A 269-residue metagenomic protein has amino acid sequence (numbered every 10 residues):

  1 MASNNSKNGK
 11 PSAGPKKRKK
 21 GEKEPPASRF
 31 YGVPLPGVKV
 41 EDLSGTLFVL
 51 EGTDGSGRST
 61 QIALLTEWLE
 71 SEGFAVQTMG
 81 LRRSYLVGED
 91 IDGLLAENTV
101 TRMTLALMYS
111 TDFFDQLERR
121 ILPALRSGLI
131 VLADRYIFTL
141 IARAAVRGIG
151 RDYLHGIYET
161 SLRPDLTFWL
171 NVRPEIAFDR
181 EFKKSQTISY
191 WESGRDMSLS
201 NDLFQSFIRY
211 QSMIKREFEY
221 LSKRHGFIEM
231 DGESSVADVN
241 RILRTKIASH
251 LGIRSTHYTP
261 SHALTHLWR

Functional and structural regions predicted by a protein language model:
A2-E41, T66, F182-R269: NTP-dependent small-molecule kinase module
V40-E67: Walker A (P-loop) phosphate-binding motif
L47-L50, I130, T167: Hydrophobic "anchor" residues on beta-strands that sit immediately upstream of conserved functional sites
E51-T53, R135-I137, A142, N171-R173 (+1 more regions): Anionic group-transfer/hydrolysis microenvironments
E72-L162: ATP-dependent small-molecule kinase phosphotransfer cores that center on conserved nucleotide phosphate-binding segments
M79, L170, M230: Hydrophobic residues at beta-strand termini and immediately following loops that shape nucleotide-binding pockets
R83-Y85, I137-F138, V172-F178, V236: Conserved nucleotide-binding/hydrolysis micro-motifs of P-loop NTPases
L140, A145-M213: A glycine- and Lys/Arg-enriched "phosphate-lid" helix/loop adjacent to the NTP-binding pocket of small-molecule kinases
